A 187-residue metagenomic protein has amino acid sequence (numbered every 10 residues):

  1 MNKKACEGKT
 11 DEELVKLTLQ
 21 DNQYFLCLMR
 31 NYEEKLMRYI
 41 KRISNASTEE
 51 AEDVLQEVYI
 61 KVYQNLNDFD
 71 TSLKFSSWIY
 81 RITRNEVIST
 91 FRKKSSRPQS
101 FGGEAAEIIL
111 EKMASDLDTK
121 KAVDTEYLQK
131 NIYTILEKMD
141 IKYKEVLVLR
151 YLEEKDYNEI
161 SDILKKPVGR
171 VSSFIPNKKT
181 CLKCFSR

Functional and structural regions predicted by a protein language model:
V15-R38: A short, charge-rich alpha-helical start-of-domain segment used by transcription regulators
M29, M37, T48-N65: Conserved RNAP core-binding helix
L36, I40, L66, I79 (+1 more regions): Hydrophobic-face residues of short alpha-helical interaction/recognition segments
A46, Y59-K74, K93-S95: Sigma70-family region 2
D53-I60, L73-N85, S173: Structural recognition of an alpha-helix C-terminal capping motif at a helix-to-coil junction
I88, I132-I135, Y143, L149-L152 (+1 more regions): DNA-recognition helix of helix-turn-helix
T90-M113, V123: Short, basic/polar amphipathic helix motif occurring as a linker/hinge flanking DNA-binding modules in transcription
I108-E137, N158: Acidic, proline/glycine-rich intrinsically disordered inter-domain spacer in sigma factors
